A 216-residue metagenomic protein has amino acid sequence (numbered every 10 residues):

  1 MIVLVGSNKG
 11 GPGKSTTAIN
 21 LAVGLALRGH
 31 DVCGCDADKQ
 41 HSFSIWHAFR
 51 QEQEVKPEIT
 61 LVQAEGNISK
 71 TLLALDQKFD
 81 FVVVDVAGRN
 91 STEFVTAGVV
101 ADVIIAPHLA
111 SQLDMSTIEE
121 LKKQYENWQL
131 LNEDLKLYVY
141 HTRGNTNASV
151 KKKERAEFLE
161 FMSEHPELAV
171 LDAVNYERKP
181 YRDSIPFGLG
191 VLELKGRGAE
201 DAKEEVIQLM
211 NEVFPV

Functional and structural regions predicted by a protein language model:
I2, G6-N8, P12, L21-G88 (+2 more regions): P-loop/Walker-type NTP enzyme "switch/lid" segment
T17: Hydrophobic positions on the alpha1 helix immediately C-terminal to the Walker A/P-loop
G34, V84, A106, V139-H141: Structural beta-sheet core signal
E93-Q112: Inter-motif core of Ras-like GTPase G domains
I118-L131: Conserved C-terminal guanine-recognition region of P-loop GTPase G domains, centered on the G4
N145, F158-V191: Beta-strand-loop-alpha "switch" segments that mediate conformational coupling across diverse proteins
R182-K203, I207: Inter-lobe coupling/hinge region of RecA-like P-loop helicase motors
